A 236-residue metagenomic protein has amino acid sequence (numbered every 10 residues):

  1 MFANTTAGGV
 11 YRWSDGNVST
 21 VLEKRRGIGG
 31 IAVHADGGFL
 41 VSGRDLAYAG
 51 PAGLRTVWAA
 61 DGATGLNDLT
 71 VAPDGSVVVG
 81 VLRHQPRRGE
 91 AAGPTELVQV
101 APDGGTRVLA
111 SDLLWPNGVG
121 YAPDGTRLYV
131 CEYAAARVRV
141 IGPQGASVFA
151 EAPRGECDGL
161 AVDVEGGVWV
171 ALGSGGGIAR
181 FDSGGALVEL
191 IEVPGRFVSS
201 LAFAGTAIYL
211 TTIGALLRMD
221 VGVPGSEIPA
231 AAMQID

Functional and structural regions predicted by a protein language model:
M1-E23, L46-A47: Beta-propeller domains
T5-T6, G43-R44, L82-H84, A92 (+4 more regions): Short loop/turn segments immediately following the C-termini of beta-strands
G9-Y11, D45-A47, R88, T95-V98 (+3 more regions): A short loop-to-beta-strand structural motif that recurs across blades of beta-propeller domains
W13-N17, A49-G53, V100-G104, G142-G145 (+2 more regions): Short loop/turn segments that connect beta-strands within beta-propeller blades
N17-E23, G53-A60, G105-S111, G145-E151 (+1 more regions): A short beta-strand motif characteristic of beta-propeller blades
K24-G43, D61-H84, P94-E96, A110-R127 (+3 more regions): Beta-rich, blade/repeat-based domains predominating in secreted/periplasmic proteins but also intracellular
A136-R139, V148-S183: Loop/turn-rich, solvent-exposed surfaces of beta-rich toroidal or solenoidal domains
V198-D236: Blade-level signature of beta-propeller repeat domains, shared across WD40, Kelch, NHL, RCC1 and BNR/Asp-box propellers
